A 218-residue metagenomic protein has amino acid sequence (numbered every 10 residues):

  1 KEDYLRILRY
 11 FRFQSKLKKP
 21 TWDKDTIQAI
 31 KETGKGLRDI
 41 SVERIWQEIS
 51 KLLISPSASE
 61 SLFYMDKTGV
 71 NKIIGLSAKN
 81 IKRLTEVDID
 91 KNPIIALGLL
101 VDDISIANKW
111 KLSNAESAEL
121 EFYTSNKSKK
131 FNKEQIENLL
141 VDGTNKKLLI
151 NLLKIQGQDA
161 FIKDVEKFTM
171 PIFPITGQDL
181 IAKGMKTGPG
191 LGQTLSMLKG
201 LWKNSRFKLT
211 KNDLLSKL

Functional and structural regions predicted by a protein language model:
K1-N108, I172, P189-L201, R206-L218: Glycine- and charge-enriched loop/helix tracts that form the active or gating conduit in phosphate/cation-handling
E2-R6, K18-D23, E134-E137, I150-Q156 (+1 more regions): Short, mixed-charge, low-aromatic patches
G36, S41, N132, D164 (+3 more regions): Short, solvent-exposed coil/turn linker segments
I54, S113, T169: Charged, low-complexity surface patches
K79-I155, D159-A160: Divalent metal-dependent catalytic cores for phosphoryl transfer on phosphate-bearing substrates
T124, L180, G184, S205: Hydrophobic, well-ordered secondary-structure elements that form the walls of internal hydrophobic environments
K154-M197: C-terminal accessory/binding modules appended to enzymatic or scaffolding proteins
